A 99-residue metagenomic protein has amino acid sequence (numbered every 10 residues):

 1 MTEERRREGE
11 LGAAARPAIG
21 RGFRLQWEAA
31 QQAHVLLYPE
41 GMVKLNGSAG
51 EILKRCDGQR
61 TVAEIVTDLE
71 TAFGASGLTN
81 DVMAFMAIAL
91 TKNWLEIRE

Functional and structural regions predicted by a protein language model:
M1-K54, R98-E99: Acidic, low-complexity/disordered tracts enriched in E/D and polar residues
G41-E99: Long, charge-rich, low-complexity alpha-helical segments
